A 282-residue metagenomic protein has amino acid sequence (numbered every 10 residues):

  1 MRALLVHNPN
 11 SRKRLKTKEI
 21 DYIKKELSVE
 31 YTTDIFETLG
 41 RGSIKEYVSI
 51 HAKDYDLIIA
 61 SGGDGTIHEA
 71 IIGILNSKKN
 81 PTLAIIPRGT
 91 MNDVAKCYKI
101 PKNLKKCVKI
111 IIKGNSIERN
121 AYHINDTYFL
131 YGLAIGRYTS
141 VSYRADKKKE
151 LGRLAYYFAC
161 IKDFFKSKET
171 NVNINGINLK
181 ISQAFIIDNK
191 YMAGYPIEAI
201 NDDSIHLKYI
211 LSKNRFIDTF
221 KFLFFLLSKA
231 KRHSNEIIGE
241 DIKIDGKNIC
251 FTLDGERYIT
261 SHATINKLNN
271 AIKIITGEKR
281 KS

Functional and structural regions predicted by a protein language model:
M1-S61, K106: ATP/NTP phosphate-donor binding region
V6, T38, S77-I186: Catalytic core of DAGKc-family lipid kinases
K16, E69-I71, V94-K96, Y195-P196: Short glycine-/acidic-enriched loop or helix-start segments at secondary-structure transitions that form or flank
I44-K45, I67-H68, M192-G194, T260: Short, well-ordered alpha-helical microsegments
T66-K78: Short Gly/Thr/Asp-enriched flexible loops that form oxyanion-binding sites at enzyme active sites
K147-F158, I197-D218: Gly/Ser/Thr-rich active-site loops/lids in small-molecule metabolic enzymes that frequently grip phosphoryl groups
G176-N178, Y209-S282: ATP/nucleoside-binding phosphotransfer catalytic cores, i.e., glycine-rich phosphate-binding loops
F185-P196, R257: Glycine-rich phosphate/pyrophosphate-binding beta-alpha loops
